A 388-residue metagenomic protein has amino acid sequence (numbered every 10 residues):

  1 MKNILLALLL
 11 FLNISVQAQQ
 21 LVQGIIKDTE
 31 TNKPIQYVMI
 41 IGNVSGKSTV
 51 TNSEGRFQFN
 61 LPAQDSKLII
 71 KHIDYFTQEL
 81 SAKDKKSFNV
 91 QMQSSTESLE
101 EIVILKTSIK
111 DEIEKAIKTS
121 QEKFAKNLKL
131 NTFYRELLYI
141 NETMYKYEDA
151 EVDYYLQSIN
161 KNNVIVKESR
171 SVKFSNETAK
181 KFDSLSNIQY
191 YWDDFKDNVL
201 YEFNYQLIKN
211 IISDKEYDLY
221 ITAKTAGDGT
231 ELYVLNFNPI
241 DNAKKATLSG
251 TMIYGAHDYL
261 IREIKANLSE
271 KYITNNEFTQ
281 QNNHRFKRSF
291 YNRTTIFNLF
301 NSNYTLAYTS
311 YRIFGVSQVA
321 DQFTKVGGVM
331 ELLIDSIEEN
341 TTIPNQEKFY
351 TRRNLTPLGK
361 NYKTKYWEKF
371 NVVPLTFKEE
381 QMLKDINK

Functional and structural regions predicted by a protein language model:
M1-I25, I40, L99, K388: Bacterial Sec-dependent N-terminal signal peptides
L21-I35: Structural motif
N32, Q58-D65: Short Pro-Gly-centered beta-turn/loop motif in secreted/extracellular proteins
S45-R56: Short, acidic Ser/Thr/Gly-rich low-complexity loop/linker segments typical of extracellular and cell-surface proteins
E54-L61, S87: Short, surface-exposed beta-strand/beta-hairpin micro-motifs centered on an aromatic residue
I70-L80: A short, solvent-exposed loop/turn motif at the edges and junctions of modular extracellular/periplasmic domains
Q93-D218, A226-E231, N283-K388: Surface-exposed, low-complexity/disordered segments and acidic/polar micro-motifs at processing/linker regions
D111, Y205-A256, L260-A266: Extended beta-strand-rich segments in extracellular/periplasmic secretory proteins, especially within noncatalytic
